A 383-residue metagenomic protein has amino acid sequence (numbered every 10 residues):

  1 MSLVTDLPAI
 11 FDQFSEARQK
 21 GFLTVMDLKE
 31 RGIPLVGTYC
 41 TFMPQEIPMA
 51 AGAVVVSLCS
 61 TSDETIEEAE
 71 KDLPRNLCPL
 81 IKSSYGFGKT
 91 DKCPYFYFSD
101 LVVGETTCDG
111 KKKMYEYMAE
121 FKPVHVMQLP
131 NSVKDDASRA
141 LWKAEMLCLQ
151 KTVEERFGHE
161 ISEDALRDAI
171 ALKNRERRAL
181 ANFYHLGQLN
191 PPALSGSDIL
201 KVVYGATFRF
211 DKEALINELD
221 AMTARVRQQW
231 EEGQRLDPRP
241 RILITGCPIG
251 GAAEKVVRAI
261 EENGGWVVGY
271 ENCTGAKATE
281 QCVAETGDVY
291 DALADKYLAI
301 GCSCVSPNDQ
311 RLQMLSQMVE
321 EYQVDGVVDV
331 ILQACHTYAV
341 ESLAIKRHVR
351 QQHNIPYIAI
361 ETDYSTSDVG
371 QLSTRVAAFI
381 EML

Functional and structural regions predicted by a protein language model:
S2-P34, L147, K151-T279: A charged, amphipathic alpha-helical module
P8-A9, S15-K29, I33, G37-T41 (+3 more regions): Metallocofactor- and cofactor-centric catalytic cores in central/energy metabolism, strongly enriched
L35, D100-L101, G326: Structural motif
I47-T61, E68-A69, L243, C247-P307 (+1 more regions): Redox- and metal-dependent alpha/beta enzyme cores, enriched for Fe-S-associated oxidoreductases and cofactor-handling
R75-K92, S303-Q317: Glycine-rich, highly charged phosphate/nucleotide-binding loops
Y85-E154: Acidic/His-rich segments in extracytoplasmic proteins that coordinate ligands and/or metal ions
S306-Q352: C-terminal hydrophobic structural anchor segments that stabilize assembly/packing rather than catalytic chemistry
L343-L383: Peripheral docking tails and interdomain loops at the edges of cofactor- or intermediate-handling domains
